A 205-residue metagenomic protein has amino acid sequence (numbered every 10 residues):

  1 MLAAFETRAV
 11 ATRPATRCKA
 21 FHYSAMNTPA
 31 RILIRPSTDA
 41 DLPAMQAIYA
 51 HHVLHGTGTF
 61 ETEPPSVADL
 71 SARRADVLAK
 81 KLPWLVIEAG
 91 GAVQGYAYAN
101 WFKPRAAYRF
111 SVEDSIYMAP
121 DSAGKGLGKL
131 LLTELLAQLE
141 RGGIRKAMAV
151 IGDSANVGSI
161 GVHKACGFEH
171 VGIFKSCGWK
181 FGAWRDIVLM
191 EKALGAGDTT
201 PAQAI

Functional and structural regions predicted by a protein language model:
I32, A92-Y96, R185: Glycine-rich phosphate/pyrophosphate-binding loop shared by adenosine-nucleotide-utilizing enzymes
L33-M45: A short beta-loop-alpha structural element at the N-terminal edge of CoA-dependent acyl/N-acetyltransferase catalytic
Q46-R74: Conserved GNAT-fold acetyl-CoA-binding loop/helix
P64-D121, L132-T133, Q138, A193-G195: Acetyl-CoA-dependent GNAT
Y98, V150-I151, K164, E169-D186 (+1 more regions): Conserved catalytic-core motifs of GNAT/GCN5-like acyltransferases
I116-D121, K125, D153-A155: Active-site acidic-Proline motif in GNAT/NAT acetyltransferases
G124-L139, V157, G161-A165: Conserved acetyl-CoA-binding loop-helix of GNAT-fold acetyltransferases
L139-I151: Conserved GNAT acetyl-CoA-binding A-motif
